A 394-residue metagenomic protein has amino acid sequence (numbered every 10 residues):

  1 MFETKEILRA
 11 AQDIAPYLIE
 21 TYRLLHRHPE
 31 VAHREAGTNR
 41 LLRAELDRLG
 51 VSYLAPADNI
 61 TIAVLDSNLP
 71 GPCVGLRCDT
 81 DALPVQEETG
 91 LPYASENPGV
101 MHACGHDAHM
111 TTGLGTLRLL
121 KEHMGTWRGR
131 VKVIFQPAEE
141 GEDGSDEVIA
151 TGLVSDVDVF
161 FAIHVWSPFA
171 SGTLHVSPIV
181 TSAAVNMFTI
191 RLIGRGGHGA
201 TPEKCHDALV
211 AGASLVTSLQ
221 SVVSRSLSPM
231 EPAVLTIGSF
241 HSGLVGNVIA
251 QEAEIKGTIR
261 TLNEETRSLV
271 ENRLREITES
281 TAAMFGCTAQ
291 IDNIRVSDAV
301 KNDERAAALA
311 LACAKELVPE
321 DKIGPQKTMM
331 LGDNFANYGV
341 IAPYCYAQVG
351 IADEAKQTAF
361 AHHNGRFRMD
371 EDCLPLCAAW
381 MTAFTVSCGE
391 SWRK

Functional and structural regions predicted by a protein language model:
F2, A213-K394: Metal-dependent amide/peptide-bond hydrolase catalytic core, centered on the "pita-bread" metallohydrolase fold
F2-H102, D107, T111-W127: Acidic/His- and Gly-rich active-site-bordering loop/insert found across diverse amide/peptide-bond hydrolases
A15-I19, N39-R43, G113, L209 (+5 more regions): Hydrophobic face of alpha-helices
L25, L76, H106, V133 (+7 more regions): Divalent metal-coordination and catalytic microenvironments
I60-T61, A82-V85, T89-M101, D107-A108 (+3 more regions): Histidine/acidic-residue-rich, glycine-tolerant segments that coordinate divalent metal ions
G75-R77, F188-I190, Y346-A352: Non-cysteine beta-strand/loop elements that form the S-adenosyl-L-methionine
